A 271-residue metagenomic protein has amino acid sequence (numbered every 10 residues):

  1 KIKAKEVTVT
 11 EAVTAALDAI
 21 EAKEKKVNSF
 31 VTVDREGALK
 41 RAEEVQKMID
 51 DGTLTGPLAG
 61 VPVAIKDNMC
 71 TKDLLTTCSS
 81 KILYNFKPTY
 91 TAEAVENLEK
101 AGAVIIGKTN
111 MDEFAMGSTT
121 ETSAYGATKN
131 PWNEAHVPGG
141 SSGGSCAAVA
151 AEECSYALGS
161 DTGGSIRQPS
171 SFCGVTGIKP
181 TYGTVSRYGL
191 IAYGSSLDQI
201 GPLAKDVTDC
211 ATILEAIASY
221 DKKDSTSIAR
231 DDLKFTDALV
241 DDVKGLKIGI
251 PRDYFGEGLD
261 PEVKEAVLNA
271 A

Functional and structural regions predicted by a protein language model:
K1-T162: Gly/Ser-rich catalytic/binding loops embedded in alpha/beta enzyme cores
E6-T14, E43, K234-D237, L259-A271: Acyltransferase
D67-M69, T162-G164, I217, R252-F255: Glycine-rich beta-alpha junction loops
T76, M116-T120, R167-F172, G189-L190 (+1 more regions): Short acidic, glycine/serine/threonine-rich loops at helix termini
T91, V175, K264-L268: Amphipathic alpha-helical segments in well-structured domains
V149, F172-V175, I217: Mature extracellular/periplasmic domains of secretome proteins
T162-Y188: Glycine/threonine-rich beta-strand-loop-alpha-helix active-site module that forms ligand/phosphate-binding
K179-A266: A short helix-breaking turn/cap at a secondary-structure junction
